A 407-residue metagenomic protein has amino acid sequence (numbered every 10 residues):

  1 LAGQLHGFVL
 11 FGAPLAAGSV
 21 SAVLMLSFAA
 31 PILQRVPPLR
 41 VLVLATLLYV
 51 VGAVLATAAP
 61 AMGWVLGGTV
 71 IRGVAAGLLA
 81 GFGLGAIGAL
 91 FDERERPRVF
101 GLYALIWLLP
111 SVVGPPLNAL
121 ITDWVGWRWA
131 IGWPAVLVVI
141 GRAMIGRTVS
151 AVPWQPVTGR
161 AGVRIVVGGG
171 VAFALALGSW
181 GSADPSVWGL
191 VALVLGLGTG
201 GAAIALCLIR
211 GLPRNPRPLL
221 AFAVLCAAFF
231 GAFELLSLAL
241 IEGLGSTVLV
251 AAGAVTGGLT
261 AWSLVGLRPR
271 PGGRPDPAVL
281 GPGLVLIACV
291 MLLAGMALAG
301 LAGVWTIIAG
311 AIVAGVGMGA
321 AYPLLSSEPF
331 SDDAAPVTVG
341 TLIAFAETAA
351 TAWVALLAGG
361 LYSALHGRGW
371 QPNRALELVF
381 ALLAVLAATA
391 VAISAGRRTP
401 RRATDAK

Functional and structural regions predicted by a protein language model:
A2, L84-D92, G101, I106 (+3 more regions): Helix-terminus/helix-capping segments at the ends of transmembrane helices and short amphipathic helices
V9-F11, V65-G68, V125-G126, T158-R160 (+3 more regions): Interfacial loop-to-helix junctions that mark the boundaries of transmembrane helices in multi-pass membrane
V9-Q34, L39, L47, G52 (+2 more regions): 12-transmembrane solute porter fold
V23, A29-A30, Q34-T158, G359: Helix-loop-helix hairpins in multi-pass membrane proteins, especially solute transporters
A45-Y49, L109-S111, R164-L175, V285-A288: Alpha-helical transmembrane segments
M62, W180-P185, P271, G300-L301: Membrane-interface helix caps and helix-loop-helix hairpins in membrane proteins
A119, D123-L236: Hydrophobic transmembrane-helix bundles of small-molecule transporters
P153-T158, S331, T399-K407: Short, Lys/Arg-enriched, Gly/Pro-containing loop segments at transmembrane-helix junctions of multi-pass membrane
